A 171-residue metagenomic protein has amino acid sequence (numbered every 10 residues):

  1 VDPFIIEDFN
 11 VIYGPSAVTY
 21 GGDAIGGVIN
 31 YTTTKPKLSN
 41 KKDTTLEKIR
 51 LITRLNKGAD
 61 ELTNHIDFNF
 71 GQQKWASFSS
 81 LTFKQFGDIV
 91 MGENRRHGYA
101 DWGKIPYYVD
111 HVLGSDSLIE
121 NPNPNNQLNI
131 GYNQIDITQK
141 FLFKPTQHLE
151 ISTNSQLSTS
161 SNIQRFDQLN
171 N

Functional and structural regions predicted by a protein language model:
I5-E7, Y13, V18-K104, G131-I137: Outer-membrane beta-barrel translocator/receptor signature
E7-D8, Q147: Beta-solenoid/beta-rich acyl/carboxylate-transfer cores
V11-I12, E47-L51, L118-N125, N170-N171: Extracytoplasmic loops and strand-loop junctions of Gram-negative outer membrane beta-barrel proteins
A24-I29, S115-L118, H148-L157: Phosphate-binding glycine-rich loops and adjacent basic patches that engage nucleotide phosphates, nucleic-acid
R96-N125: Charged, glycine/proline-rich intrinsically disordered loops and linkers
N126-T138, L142-N171: Flexible loop and strand-edge segments within Gram-negative outer membrane beta-barrel domains
